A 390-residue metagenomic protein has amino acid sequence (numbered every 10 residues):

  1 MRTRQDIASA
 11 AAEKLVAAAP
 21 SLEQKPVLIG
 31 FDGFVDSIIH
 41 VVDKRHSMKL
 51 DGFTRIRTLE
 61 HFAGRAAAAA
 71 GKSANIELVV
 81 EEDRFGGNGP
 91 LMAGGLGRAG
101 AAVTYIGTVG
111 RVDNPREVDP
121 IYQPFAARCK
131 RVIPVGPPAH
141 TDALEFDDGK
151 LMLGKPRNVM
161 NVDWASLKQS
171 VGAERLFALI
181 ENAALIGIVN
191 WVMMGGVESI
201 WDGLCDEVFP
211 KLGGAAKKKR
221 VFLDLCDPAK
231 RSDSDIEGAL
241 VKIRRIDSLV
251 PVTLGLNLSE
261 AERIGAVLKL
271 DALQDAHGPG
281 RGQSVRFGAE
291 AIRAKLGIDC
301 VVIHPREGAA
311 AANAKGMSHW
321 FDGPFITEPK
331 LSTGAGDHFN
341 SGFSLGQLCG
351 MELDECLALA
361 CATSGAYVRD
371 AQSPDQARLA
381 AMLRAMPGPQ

Functional and structural regions predicted by a protein language model:
M1-K72, E77-N88, G95-S318, M351 (+2 more regions): Ribokinase/PfkB-type carbohydrate-kinase core domain
L59, E328-P329: A structural signal for short, hydrophobic beta-strand segments that form beta-sheets in beta-rich/all-beta domains
R263-A266, P329-L353, L357-L359, T363: Short, small-residue alpha-helix embedded
W320-I326: Adenosine-cofactor binding site in Rossmann-like domains, unifying the SAM/SAH pocket of S-adenosylmethionine-dependent
Y367: Short alpha-helical functional segments enriched in proximate histidine and acidic residues
